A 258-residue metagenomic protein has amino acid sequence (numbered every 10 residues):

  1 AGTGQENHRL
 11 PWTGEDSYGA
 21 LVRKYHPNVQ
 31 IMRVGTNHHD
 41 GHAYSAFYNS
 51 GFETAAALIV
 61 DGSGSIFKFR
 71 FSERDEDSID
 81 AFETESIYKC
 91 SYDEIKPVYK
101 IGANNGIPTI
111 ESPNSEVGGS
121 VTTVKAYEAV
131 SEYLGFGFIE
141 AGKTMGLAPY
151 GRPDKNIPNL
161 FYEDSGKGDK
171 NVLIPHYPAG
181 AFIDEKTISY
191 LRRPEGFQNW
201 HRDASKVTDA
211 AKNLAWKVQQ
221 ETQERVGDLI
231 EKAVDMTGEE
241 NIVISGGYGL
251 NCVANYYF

Functional and structural regions predicted by a protein language model:
A1-F258: Short acidic/glycine-rich loops and adjacent helix/strand connectors that line catalytic pockets where negatively
